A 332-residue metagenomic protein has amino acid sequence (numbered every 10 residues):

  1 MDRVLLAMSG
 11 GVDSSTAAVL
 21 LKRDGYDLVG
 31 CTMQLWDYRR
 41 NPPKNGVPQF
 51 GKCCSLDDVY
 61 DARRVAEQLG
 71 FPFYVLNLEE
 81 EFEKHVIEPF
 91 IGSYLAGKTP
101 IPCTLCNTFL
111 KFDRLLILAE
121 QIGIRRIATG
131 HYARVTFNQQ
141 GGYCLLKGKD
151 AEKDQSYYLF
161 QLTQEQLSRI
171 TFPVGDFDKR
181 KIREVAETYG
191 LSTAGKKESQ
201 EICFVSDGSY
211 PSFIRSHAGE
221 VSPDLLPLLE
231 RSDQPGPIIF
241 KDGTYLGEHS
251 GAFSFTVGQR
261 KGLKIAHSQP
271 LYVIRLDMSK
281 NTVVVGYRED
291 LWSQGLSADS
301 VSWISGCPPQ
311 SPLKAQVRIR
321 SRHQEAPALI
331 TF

Functional and structural regions predicted by a protein language model:
M1-F160, T171, K179-K181, E187 (+1 more regions): ATP-dependent adenylation/nucleotidyltransferase module used to activate substrates
A128-Q140, C144-F332: AMP-forming adenylation/ATP pyrophosphatase catalytic core
